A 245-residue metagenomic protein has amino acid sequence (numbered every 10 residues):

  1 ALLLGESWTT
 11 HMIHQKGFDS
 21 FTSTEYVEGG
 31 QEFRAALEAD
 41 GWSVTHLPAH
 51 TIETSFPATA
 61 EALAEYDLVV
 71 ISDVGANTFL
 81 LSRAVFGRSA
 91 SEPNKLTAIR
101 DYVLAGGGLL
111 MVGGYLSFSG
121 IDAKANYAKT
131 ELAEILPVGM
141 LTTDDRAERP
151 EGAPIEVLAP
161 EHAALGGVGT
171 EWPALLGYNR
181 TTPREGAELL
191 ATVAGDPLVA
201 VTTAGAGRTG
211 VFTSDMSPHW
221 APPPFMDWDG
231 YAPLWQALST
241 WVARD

Functional and structural regions predicted by a protein language model:
A1-S7, M12-G17, A39, E65-V69 (+4 more regions): A glycine-centered loop/beta-turn motif at secondary-structure junctions
M12-Q15, G108-D196: An acidic, glycine-rich "communication" segment
F18-I121: Helical hinge/lid and interdomain linker segments adjacent to catalytic or ligand-binding clefts that mediate domain
E28, E32, N94, A98 (+4 more regions): Extracytoplasmic/secreted proteins, especially bacterial periplasmic and envelope-associated proteins
P57-A58, T97-I99, G177-Y178, P197-A200: Generic recognition of flexible, low-complexity loop/linker segments
A60-A62, K124-A128, D227: Short low-complexity, flexible loop/linker segments enriched in glycine and/or proline with clustered acidic
R83, I121-K124, P222-M226: Short, solvent-exposed loop/turn segments at secondary-structure boundaries
S91, V103, L116, L136-G139 (+4 more regions): Conserved NTP-handling cores and scaffolds of large molecular machines
